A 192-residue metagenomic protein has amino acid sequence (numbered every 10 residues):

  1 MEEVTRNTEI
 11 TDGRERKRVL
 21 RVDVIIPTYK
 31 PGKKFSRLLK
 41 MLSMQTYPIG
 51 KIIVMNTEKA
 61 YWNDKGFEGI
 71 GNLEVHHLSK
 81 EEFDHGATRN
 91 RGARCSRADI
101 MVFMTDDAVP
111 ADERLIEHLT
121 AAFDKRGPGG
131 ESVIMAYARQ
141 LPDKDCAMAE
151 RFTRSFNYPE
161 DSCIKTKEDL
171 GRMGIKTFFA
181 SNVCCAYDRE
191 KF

Functional and structural regions predicted by a protein language model:
L20-D23, K51: Cell-envelope/extracellular polymer assembly enzymes that use nucleotide-activated donors
P31-M44: Short, well-formed alpha-helical segments that are part of the catalytic scaffolds of diverse glycosyltransferases
I49-K59, L78: Short beta-strand/loop segment that forms part of the nucleotide-sugar
M55-K65, A108-V109: A conserved acidic beta->alpha catalytic loop
S79-S96: Glycine-rich, basic loop-to-helix element that forms the pyrophosphate-binding segment of sugar-nucleotide handling
M101: Short aromatic/hydrophobic "clamp" motif used to bind/position activated sugar donors
E113-R151: Conserved donor NDP-sugar-binding/catalytic core segment of glycosyltransferases
K167-Y187: A recurrent flexible, glycine/aromatic-enriched loop bordering the glycosyltransferase active site that acts as
